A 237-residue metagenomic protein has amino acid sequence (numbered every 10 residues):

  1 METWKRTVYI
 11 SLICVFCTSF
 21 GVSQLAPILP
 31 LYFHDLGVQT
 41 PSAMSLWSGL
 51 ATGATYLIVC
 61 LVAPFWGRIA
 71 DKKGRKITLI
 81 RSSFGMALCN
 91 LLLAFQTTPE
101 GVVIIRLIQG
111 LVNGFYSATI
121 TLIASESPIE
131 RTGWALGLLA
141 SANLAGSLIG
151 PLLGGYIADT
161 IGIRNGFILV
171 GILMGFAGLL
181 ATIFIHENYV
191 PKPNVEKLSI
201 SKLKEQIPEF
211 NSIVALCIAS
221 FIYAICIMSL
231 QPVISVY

Functional and structural regions predicted by a protein language model:
M1-W4, H186-I218: Juxtamembrane intracellular "pre-TM" segments in multi-pass secondary transporters
W4-D35, S212-S229: Pair of pore-lining "gating" transmembrane helices in MFS-fold secondary transporters
F16, C89, E100-G114, F221: Hydrophobic core of transmembrane alpha-helices in multi-pass small-molecule transporters, especially MFS/SLC-type
L31-V59: Extracellular/periplasmic helix-loop-helix junction of adjacent transmembrane segments in MFS-like secondary
Y56-P64, G114, S147-L148: Residue-level signature of mid-helix packing/kink "hotspots" within the transmembrane helices of 12-pass Major
C60-T97: Conserved MFS/SLC helix-loop-helix module at the cytosolic interface between two early adjacent transmembrane helices
I105-L144: Cytoplasmic helix-loop-helix junction between adjacent transmembrane helices in 12-TM secondary transporters
G166-I183: Symmetry-related core transmembrane helices of the 12-TM Major Facilitator Superfamily/SLC fold
